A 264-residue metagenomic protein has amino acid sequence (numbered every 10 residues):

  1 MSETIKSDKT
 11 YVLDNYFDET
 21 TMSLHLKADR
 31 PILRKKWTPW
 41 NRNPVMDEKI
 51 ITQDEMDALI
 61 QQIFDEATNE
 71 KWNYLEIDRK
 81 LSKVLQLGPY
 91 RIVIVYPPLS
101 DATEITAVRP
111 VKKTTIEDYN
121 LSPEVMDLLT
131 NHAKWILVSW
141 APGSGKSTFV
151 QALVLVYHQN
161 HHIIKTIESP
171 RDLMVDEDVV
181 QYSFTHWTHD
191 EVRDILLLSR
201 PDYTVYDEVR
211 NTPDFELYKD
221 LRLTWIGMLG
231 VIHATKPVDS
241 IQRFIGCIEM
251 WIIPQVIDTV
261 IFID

Functional and structural regions predicted by a protein language model:
M1-R79: N-terminal accessory targeting/assembly segments
Y16-E19, I51-A58, E76-S82, Q86-P89 (+10 more regions): Charged, alpha-helix-enriched surfaces in structured cytosolic catalytic cores of large nucleotide-utilizing machines
L24, I94, L221, W225: Residue-level signature of catalytic and energy-coupling elements of molecular machines, predominantly ATP/GTP-dependent
L26-A28, K36-T38, L87-P89, Y96-P98 (+3 more regions): Flexible glycine-/small-residue-rich
M46-D47, D57-W135: P-loop NTP-binding catalytic core
V111-K112, E117-P170: P-loop NTPase nucleotide-binding module
I163, I167-W251: Switch/coupling sub-region of P-loop NTPases
L229, I257-F262: Conserved beta-strand/loop subsegment of P-loop NTPase cores
